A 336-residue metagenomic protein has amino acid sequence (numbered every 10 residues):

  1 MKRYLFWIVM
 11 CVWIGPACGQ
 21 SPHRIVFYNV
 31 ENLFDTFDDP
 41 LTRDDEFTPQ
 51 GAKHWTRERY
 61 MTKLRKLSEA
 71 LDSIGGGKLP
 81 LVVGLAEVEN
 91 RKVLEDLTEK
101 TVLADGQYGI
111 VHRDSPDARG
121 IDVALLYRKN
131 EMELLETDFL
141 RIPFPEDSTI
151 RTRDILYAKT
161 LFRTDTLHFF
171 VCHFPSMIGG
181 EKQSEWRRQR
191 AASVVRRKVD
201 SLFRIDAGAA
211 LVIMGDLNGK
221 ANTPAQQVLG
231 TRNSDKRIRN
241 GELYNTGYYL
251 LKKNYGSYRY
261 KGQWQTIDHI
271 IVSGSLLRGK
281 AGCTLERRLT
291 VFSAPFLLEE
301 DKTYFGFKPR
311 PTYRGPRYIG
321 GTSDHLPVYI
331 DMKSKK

Functional and structural regions predicted by a protein language model:
M1-P22: Bacterial Sec-dependent N-terminal signal peptides
C18-T101, D105-Q107, V111-I121, K302-G306 (+2 more regions): N-terminal, active-site-proximal structural segment of metallo-dependent hydrolase catalytic domains
I25-V30, W55, Y60-K63, L67-L94 (+6 more regions): Active-site beta-strand/loop signature of hydrolases that rely on acidic residues for catalysis
D35-T36, K92-E95, R119-D122, I178-E181 (+2 more regions): Extracytoplasmic/secreted cell-surface and envelope-processing proteins
L41-D44, D165, F170-S184: Active-site His/acidic residue clusters
P49-E58, L79-L85, H112-R113, F144-E146 (+4 more regions): Second-shell loop/turn segments in exported
V88-T166, C172-F174: Structured beta-strand-rich core segments of catalytic domains in phosphoester-bond hydrolases
S201-L211, G219-K336: Metal-dependent phosphoester-hydrolase catalytic domains
